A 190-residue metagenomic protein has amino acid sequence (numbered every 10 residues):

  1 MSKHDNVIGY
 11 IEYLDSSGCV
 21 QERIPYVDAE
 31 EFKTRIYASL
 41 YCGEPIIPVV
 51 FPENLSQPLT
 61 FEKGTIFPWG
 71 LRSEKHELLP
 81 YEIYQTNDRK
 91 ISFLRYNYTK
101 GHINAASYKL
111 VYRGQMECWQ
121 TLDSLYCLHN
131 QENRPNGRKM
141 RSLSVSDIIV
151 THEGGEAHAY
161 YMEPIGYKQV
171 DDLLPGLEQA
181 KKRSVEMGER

Functional and structural regions predicted by a protein language model:
M1-F61: N-terminal accessory interaction module
I8-E12, P80-Y84, I148-V150, H158-Y161: Ordered hydrophobic segments in well-structured contexts
I24, I36-A38, F67-D88, P135-K139 (+1 more regions): Charged, low-complexity intrinsically disordered segments
P58-E117: Extended boundary segments
Y98-I103, G114-E117, P164-A180: Tryptophan-rich substrate-binding surfaces of secreted polymer-degrading and adhesive proteins
A105-I148: Short, conserved turn/kink motifs that form compact alpha/beta structural patches or helix kinks used as
K139-E178: Short, compact, well-ordered microdomains
R183-R190: Non-Sec secretion/translocation targeting segments of pathogen effectors
